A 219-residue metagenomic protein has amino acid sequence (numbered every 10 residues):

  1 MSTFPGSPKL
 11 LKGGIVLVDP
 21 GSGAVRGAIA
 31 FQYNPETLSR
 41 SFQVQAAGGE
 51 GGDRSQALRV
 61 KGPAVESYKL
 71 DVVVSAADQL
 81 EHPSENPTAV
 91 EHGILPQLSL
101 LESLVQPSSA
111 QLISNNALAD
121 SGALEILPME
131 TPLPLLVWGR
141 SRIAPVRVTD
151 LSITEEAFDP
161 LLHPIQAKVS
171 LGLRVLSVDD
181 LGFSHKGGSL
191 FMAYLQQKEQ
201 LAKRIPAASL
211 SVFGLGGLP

Functional and structural regions predicted by a protein language model:
M1-P219: Acidic, Ser/Thr- and Gly-enriched intrinsically disordered low-complexity segments
